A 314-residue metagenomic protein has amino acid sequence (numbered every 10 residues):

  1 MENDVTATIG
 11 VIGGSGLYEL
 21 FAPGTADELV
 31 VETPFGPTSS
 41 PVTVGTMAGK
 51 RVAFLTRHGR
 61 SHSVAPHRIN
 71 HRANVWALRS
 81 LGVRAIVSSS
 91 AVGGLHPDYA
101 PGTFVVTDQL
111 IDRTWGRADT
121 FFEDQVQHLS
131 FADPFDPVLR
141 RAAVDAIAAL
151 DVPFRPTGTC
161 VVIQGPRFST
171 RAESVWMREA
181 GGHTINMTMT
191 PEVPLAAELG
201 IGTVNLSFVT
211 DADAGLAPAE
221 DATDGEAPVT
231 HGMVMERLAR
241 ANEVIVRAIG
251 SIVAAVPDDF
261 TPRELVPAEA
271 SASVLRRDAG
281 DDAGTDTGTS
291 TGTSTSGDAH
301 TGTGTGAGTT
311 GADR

Functional and structural regions predicted by a protein language model:
M1-A132: Metabolite-binding pocket within alpha/beta catalytic cores that recognizes anionic/polar moieties
R79-G82, R178, A197: Non-catalytic positions within long, well-ordered alpha-helices that form the structural scaffold/packing of enzyme
R84-A85, H183, G202: Short acidic/polar active-site loop segments enriched in Thr and Asp
P134-R178: Active-site rim beta-loop-alpha module in soluble metabolic enzymes
M187-H231: Zn-dependent metallopeptidase/amidohydrolase metal-coordination segment
A214-S271: His/Asp/Glu-rich mid-to-C-terminal helical/loop segments that flank catalytic regions of hydrolases
P218-G225, L275-D313: Intrinsically disordered, low-complexity terminal tails and inter-domain linkers enriched for S/T/G/P/D/E
